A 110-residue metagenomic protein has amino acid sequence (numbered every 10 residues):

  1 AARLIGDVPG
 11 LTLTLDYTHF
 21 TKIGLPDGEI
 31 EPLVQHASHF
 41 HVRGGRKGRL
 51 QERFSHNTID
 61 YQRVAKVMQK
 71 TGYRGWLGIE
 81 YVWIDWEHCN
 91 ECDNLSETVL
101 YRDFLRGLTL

Functional and structural regions predicted by a protein language model:
A1-T14, T21-L110: Histidine-acidic metal/acid-base catalytic patches
